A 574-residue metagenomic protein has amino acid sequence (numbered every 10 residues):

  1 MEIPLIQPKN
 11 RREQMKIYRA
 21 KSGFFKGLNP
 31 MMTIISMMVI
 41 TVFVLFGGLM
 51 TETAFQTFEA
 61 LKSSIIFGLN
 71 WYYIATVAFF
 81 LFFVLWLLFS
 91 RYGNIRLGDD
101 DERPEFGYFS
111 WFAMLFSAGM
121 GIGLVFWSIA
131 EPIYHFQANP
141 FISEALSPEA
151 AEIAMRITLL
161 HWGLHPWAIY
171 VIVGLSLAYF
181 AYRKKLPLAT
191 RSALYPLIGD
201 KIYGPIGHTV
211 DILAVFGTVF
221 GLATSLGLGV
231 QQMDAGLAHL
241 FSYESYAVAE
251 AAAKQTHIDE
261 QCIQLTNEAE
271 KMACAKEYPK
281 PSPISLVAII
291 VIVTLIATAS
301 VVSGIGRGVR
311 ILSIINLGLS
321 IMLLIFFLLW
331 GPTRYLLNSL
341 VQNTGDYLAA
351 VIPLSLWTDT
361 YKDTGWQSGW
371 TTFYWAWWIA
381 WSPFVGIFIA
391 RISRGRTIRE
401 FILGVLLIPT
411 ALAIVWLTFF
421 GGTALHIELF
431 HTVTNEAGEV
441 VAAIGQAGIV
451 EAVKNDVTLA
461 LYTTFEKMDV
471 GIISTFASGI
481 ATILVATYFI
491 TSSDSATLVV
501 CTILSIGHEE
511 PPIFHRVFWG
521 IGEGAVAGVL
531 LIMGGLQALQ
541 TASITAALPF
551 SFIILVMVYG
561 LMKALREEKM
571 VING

Functional and structural regions predicted by a protein language model:
E2-A150, A168, V302, I325 (+4 more regions): N-terminal alpha-helical transmembrane segments of multi-pass membrane transport and channel/translocase proteins
I6, I35-L49, I74-L81, Y246-A252 (+5 more regions): Transmembrane alpha-helical segments of multi-pass small-molecule transport proteins
Q14-G23, Q56-K62, F89-Y108, I133-I157 (+4 more regions): Flexible loop linkers connecting adjacent transmembrane helices in multi-pass alpha-helical membrane transporters
M15-G27, P187-G204, G229-E260, Q264-L286 (+5 more regions): Helix-loop-helix connectors at the membrane interface of multi-pass transporters/channels
A20-F25, M50-I65, L85-E105, A154-H161 (+6 more regions): Membrane-water interface regions at transmembrane-helix termini and the short interhelical loops of multi-pass membrane
G23-M31, I66-N70, D100-A118, A154-L164 (+5 more regions): Transmembrane-helix boundary/entry motifs in multi-pass membrane transporters
G48, E52, F116-F136, P166-S176 (+5 more regions): Hydrophobic transmembrane alpha-helices that form the core helical bundles of multi-pass secondary transporters
A214-E250, A273-L403, I408-F476, L484: Membrane-embedded translocation segments of transport machinery
